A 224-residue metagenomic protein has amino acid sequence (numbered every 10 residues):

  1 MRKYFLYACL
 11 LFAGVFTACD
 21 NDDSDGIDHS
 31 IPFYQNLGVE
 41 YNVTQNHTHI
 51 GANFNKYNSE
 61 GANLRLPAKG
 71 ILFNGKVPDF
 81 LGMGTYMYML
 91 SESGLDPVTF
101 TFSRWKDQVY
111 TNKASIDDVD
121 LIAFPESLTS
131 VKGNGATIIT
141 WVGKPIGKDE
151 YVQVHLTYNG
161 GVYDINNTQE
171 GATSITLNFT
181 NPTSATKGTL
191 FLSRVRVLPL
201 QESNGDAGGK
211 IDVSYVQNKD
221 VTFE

Functional and structural regions predicted by a protein language model:
M1-Y4: Positively charged n-region of N-terminal signal peptides that target proteins for export
V15-A18: C-terminal motif of bacterial Sec signal peptides marking the signal peptidase cleavage site
D22-G75, L95: Acidic/polar, low-complexity intrinsically disordered N-terminal segments immediately downstream of a Sec signal
S24-V43, V109-V131: Short, compositionally biased P/S/T/A/G/V-rich stretches that sit at domain boundaries
T85-E92, T173-P182: Exposed aromatic-hydrophobic patches
S93-Y110, A185-E202: Short, aromatic- and glycine-rich surface loops/edge beta-strands on solvent-exposed regions
K113-I122, N204-E224: Short beta-strand elements
A123-T180: Short helix-loop boundary/capping segments
